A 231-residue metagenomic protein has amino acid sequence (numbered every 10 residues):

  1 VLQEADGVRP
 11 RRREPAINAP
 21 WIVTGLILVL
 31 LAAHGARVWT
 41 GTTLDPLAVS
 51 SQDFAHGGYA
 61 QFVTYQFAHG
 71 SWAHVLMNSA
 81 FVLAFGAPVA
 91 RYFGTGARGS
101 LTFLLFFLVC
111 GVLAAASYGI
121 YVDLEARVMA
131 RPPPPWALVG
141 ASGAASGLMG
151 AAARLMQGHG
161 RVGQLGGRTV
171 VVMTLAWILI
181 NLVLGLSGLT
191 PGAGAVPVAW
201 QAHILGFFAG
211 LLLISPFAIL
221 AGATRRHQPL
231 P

Functional and structural regions predicted by a protein language model:
V1-P231: A detector for small-residue-rich transmembrane helices and their helix-helix packing motifs
